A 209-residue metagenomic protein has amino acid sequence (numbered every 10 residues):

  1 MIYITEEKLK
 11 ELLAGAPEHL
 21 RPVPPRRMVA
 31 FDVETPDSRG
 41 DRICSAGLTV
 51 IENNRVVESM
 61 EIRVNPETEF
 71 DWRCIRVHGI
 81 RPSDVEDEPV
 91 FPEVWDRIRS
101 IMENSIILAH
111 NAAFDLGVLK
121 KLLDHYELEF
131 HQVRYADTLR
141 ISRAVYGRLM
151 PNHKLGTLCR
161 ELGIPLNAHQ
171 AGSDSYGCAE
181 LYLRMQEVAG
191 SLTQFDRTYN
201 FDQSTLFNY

Functional and structural regions predicted by a protein language model:
M1-P22, L181-Y209: Acidic two-metal-ion nuclease catalytic site recognized across multiple nuclease folds, prominently DnaQ/RNase D-T
I2-H125, E129-Q132, L155-H169: Conserved non-catalytic scaffold segment of RNase H-like nuclease domains
L122-Y126, A144, E161, L181-V188: Active-site catalytic microenvironments for nucleophilic, acid-base chemistry
Y135-N152: Short alpha-helix plus adjacent loop in nuclease-associated cores
A171-R184: Acidic, divalent-metal-coordinating active-site segment for phosphoryl/phosphodiester hydrolysis, typified by short
